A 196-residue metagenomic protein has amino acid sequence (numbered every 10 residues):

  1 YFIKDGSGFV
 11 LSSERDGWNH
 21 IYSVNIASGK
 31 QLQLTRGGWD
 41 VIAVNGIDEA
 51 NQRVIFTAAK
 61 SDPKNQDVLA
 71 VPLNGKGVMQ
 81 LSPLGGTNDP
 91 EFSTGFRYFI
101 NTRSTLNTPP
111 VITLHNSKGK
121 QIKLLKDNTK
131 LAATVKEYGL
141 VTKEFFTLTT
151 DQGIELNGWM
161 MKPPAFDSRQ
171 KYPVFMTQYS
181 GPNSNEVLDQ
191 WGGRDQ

Functional and structural regions predicted by a protein language model:
Y1-K4, S13-E14, V24-A50, A58-S61 (+2 more regions): Multi-bladed beta-propeller domains
F2-D16, L148-I154: C-terminal substrate/ligand-recognition segments
G8-V10, R53-V54, F99: Hydrophobic beta-strand positions that form the internal "hydrophobic ladder" of WD40/Gbeta-like beta-propeller blades
R15, D62-P63, G75, L106 (+1 more regions): Short flexible coil/turn linkers enriched for glycine and charged/polar residues that connect secondary-structure
G17-Y22, P63-L69, N107-L114: Structural motif
P63-K64, N74, D167-Q170: Short, solvent-exposed loop/turn segments that connect beta-strands within catalytic domains and beta-strand-rich
T87-Q196: Serine-hydrolase catalytic core recognition
